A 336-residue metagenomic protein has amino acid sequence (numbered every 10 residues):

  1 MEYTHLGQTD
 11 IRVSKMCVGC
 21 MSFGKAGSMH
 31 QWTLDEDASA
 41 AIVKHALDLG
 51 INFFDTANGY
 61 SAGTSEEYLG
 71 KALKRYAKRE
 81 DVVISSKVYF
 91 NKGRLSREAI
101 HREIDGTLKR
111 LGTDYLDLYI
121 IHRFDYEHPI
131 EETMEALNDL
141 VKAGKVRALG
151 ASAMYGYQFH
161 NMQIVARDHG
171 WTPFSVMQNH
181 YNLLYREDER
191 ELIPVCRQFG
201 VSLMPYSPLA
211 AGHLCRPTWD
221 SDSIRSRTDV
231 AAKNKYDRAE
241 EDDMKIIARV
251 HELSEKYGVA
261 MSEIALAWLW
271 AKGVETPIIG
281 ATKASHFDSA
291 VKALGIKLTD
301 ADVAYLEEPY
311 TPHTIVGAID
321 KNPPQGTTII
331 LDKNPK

Functional and structural regions predicted by a protein language model:
M1, Q198, D222-E252, K256 (+2 more regions): Terminal-tail/helix-coil boundary detector
M1-V82, K142, K333-K336: N-terminal binding-site loop/beta-alpha segment at the start of enzyme catalytic domains that lines or forms
L6, V18, S39, F54 (+13 more regions): Conserved, mostly hydrophobic/aromatic
S14-K15, R79-V82, S86, D114-L118 (+4 more regions): Short acidic capping loops at alpha-helix termini that bridge into adjacent secondary structure
S22, N58-Y60, V88-K92, H122-D125 (+5 more regions): Active-site-proximal loop/turn and secondary-structure-junction residues that shape catalytic pockets, frequently
A26, N91-E187, E191, Q198-S202: Glycine/proline-rich, positively charged, aromatic-decorated active-site loop/lid region on the catalytic face
V43, E66, G70, I104-L108 (+7 more regions): Generic structural signal for well-ordered alpha-helices, preferentially at hydrophobic/aromatic core positions
D188-R225, A260: Aromatic-lined glycan-binding groove of carbohydrate-active enzymes
